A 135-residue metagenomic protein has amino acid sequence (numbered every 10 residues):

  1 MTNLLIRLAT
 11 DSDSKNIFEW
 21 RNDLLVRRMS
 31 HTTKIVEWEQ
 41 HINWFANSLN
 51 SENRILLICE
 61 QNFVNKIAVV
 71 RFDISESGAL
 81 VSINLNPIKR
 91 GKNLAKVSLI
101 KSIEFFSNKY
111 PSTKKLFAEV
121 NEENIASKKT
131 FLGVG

Functional and structural regions predicted by a protein language model:
M1-S12: Conserved N-terminal entry element of GNAT/NAT acetyltransferase domains
I17-N22, H41, F45, L99: Hydrophobic alpha-helical core bundles mediating ligand binding, dimerization, or RNAP-core interactions
E19-K34: Helix-loop element at the rim of GNAT/NAT acetyltransferase active sites that forms part of the acceptor-substrate
K34-I88: Acetyl-CoA-dependent GNAT
N53-R54, P111-T113: Short, high-confidence coil segments that cap the C-terminus of an alpha-helix and link into the following beta-strand
V70-D73, F105-F106, Y110, E119 (+1 more regions): Long, contiguous binding/interaction regions
G91-F106, I125-G133: Conserved acetyl-CoA-binding loop-helix of GNAT-fold acetyltransferases
L116-K128: Conserved beta-strand-loop-alpha-helix junction that forms the acyl-donor binding cleft
